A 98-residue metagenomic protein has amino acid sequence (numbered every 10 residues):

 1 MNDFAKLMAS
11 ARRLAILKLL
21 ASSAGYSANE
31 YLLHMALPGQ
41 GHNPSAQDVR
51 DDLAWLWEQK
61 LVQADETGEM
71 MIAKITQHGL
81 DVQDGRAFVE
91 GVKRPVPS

Functional and structural regions predicted by a protein language model:
M1-S27: Short alpha-helical segments that sit at the start of domains
Y26-A36: Short acidic, hydrophobic short linear motifs in intrinsically disordered regions
H34-P44: Short helix-coil junctions and helix-kink-helix linkers
N43-E58: Short amphipathic alpha-helical interaction segments
W57-T67: A short, conserved structural fragment
E69-I75: Minor-groove-contacting beta-hairpin "wing" of winged helix-turn-helix DNA-binding domains
Q77-S98: Short, amphipathic alpha-helical interaction segments positioned at domain boundaries
